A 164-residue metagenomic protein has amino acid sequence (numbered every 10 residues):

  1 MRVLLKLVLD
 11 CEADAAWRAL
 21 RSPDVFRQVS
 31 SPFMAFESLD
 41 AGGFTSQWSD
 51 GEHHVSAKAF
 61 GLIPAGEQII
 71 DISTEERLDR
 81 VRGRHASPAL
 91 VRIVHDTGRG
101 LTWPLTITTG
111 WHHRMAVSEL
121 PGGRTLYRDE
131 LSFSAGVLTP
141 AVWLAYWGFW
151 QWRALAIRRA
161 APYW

Functional and structural regions predicted by a protein language model:
M1-E52, F60-L62: Hydrophobic ligand-binding cavity/cleft-lining segments
R2-L4, P64-D71, T108-R114: Short, surface-exposed coil-to-beta transition loops
V3-L7, H53-V55, H113, Y127-D129: Hydrophobic residues positioned within well-ordered beta-strands of beta-sheet architectures
L9-A13, A59-G61, E76-L78, T102 (+2 more regions): Beta-strand elements of well-folded, non-transmembrane domains
S38-P104: Glycine-rich portal/gate segments that line the openings of hydrophobic small-molecule binding cavities
R84-G148: Beta-strand/loop substructures that line and gate deep hydrophobic ligand-binding cavities in soluble
A161-P162: Short, linear, compositionally biased motifs with a strong N-terminal bias
